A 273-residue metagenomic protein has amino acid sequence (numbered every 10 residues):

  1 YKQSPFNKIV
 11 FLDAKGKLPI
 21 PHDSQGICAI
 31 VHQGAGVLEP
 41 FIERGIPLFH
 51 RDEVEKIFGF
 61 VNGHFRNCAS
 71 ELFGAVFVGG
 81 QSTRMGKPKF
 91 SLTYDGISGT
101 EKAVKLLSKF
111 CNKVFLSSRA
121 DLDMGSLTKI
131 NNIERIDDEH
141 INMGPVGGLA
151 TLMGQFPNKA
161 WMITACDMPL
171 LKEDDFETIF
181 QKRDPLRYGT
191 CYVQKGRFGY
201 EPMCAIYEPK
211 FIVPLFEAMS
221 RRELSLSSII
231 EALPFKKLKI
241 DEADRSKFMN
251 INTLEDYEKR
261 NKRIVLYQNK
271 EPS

Functional and structural regions predicted by a protein language model:
Y1-N62: Non-catalytic interaction/Regulatory regions outside core domains
G16-K17, L224-S228: Short glycine-rich, acidic/polar surface loops and turns
P47-R51, S246-I251: Short, flexible active-site recognition loops that position polar ligands and cofactors
E55-F65, F248-S273: Short, basic/aromatic-enriched C-terminal tail that caps enzymatic domains
F60, H64, K182, A218 (+2 more regions): Residues that form generic nucleotide/phosphate-binding pockets
A69-E223, E231-F248, E255, Y267: Nucleotide and nucleotide-moiety/phosphate-recognizing core
